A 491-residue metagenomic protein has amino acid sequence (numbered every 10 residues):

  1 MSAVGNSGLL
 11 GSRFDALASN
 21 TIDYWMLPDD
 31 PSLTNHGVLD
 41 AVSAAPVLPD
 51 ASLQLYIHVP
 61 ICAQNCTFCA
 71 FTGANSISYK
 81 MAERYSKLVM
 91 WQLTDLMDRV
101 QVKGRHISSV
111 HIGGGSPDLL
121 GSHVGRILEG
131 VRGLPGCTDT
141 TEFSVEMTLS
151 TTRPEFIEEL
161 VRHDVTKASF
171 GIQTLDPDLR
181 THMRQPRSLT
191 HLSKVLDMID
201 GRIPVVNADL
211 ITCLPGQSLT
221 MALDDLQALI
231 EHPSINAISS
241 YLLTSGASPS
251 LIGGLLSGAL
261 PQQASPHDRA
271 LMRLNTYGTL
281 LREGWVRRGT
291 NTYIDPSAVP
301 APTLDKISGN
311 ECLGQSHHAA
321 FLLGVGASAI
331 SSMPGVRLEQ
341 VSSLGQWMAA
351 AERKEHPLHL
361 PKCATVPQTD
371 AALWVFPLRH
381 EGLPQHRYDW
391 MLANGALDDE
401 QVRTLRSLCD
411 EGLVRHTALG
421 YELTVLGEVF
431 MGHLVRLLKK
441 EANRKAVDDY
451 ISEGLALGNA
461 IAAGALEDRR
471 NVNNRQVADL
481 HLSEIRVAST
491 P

Functional and structural regions predicted by a protein language model:
M1-L53, Q64, K103, E411 (+1 more regions): Flexible, acidic/Gly-rich N-terminal and inter-domain linker regions that tether and position cofactor-handling modules
A45, S52, S76-R99, S109-N394: C-terminal scaffold of the Radical SAM
L55-I57, F170, L423: Short beta-strand motif preference
I57-G73: Local cysteine-cluster metal-coordination motifs and their immediate loop/turn environment, predominantly Fe-S cluster
T67-A70, R180-T181, D389, V435: A short local structural element in Rossmann-fold oxidoreductases
T72-N75, V414: General structural signal for alpha-helix termini and helix-helix connectors
R105-I107, N207, H416-L419: Short Gly/Ser/Thr- and Asp/Glu-enriched loop/turn motifs at secondary-structure junctions
A329-P491: Charged, E/D/K/R/S-rich low-complexity terminal regions of large eukaryotic assembly subunits
